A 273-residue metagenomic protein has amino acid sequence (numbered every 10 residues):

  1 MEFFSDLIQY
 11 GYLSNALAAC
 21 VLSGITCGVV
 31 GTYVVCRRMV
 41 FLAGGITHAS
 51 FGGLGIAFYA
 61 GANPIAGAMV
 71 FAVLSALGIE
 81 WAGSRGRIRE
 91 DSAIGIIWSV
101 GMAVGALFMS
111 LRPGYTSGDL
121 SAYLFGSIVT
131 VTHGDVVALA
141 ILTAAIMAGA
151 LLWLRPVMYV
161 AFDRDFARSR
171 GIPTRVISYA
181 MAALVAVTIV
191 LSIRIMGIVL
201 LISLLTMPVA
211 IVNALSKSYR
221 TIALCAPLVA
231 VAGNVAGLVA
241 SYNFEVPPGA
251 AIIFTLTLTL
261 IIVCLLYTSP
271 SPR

Functional and structural regions predicted by a protein language model:
F3-D6, Y10-N15, I94-L152: Transmembrane helix-bundle core of multi-pass membrane transporters and related energy-transducing complexes
S14-L22, A62-F71, L191-S203: Structural signature of hydrophobic alpha-helical transmembrane segments
L17-V21, I65-V70, G95-I96, V136-I141 (+3 more regions): Hydrophobic alpha-helical transmembrane segments
A19, S23-C27, G53, A57 (+10 more regions): Alpha-helical transmembrane segments in multi-pass membrane proteins
T32-Y115, V212-L224, S241-F244: Short loop segments and helix-boundary regions at transmembrane helix junctions of multi-pass inner-membrane proteins
T132-P208: Helix-loop-helix "hairpin" substructures at the membrane interface of multi-pass membrane proteins
I195, V199-P248: Transmembrane alpha-helical segments in multi-pass inner-membrane proteins
Y267-R273: Conserved small/polar residues in nucleotide/adenosyl-binding loops
